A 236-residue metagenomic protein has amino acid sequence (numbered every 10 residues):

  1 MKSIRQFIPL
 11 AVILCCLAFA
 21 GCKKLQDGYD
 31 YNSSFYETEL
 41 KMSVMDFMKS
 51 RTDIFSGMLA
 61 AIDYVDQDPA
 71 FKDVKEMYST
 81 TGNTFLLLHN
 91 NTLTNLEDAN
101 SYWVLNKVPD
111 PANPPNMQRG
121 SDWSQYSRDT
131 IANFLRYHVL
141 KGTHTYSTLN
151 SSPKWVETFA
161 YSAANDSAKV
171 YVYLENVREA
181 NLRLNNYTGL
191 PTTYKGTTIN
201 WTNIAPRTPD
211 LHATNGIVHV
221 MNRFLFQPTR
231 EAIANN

Functional and structural regions predicted by a protein language model:
S3-Q6, C22-N236: Mature, structured domains of secreted/extracytosolic soluble proteins
F7-C16: Sec-dependent N-terminal signal peptides
L17-G21: C-terminal motif of bacterial Sec signal peptides marking the signal peptidase cleavage site
